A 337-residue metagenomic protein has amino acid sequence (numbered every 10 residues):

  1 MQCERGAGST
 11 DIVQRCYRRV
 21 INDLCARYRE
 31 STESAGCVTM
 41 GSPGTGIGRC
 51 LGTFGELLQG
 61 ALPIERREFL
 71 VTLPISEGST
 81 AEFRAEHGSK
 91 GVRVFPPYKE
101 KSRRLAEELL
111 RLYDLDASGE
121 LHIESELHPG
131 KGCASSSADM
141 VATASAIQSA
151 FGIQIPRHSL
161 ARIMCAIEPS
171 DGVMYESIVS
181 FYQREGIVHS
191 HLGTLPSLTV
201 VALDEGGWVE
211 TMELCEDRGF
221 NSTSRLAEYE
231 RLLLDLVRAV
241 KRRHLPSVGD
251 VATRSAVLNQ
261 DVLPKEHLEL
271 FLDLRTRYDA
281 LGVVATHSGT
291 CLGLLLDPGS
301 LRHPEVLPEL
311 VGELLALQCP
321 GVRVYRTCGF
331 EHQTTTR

Functional and structural regions predicted by a protein language model:
C16, V20-K131, R337: ATP-binding N-lobe of GHMP and related small-molecule kinases
G41-S42, R49, P63-I64, T72-I75 (+4 more regions): Solvent-exposed alpha-helices and their adjacent loops that cap or buttress functional pockets in soluble metabolic
E120-H122, T290-L295: A generic structural motif
C133-R157, V173: DPxDG-like acidic metal-binding loop motif
P156-A280, D297-R337: ATP-dependent small-molecule kinase catalytic core of the GHMP/sugar-kinase superfamily and closely related
E269, T286-G293: Small/polar glycine-rich anion-binding or flexible loop at a beta-alpha turn
